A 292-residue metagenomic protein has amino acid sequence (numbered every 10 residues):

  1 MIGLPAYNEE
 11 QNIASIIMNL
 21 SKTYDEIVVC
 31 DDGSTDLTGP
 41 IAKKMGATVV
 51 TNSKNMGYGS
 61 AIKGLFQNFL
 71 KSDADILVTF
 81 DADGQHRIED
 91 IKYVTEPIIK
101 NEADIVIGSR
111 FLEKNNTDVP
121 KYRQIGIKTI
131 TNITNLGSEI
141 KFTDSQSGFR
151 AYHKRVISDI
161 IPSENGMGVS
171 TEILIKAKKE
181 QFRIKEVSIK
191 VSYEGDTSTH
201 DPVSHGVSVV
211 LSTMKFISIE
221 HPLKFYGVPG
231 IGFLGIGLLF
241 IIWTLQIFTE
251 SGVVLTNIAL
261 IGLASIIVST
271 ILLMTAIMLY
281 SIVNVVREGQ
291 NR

Functional and structural regions predicted by a protein language model:
M1-P5, V28, T51: Short hydrophobic beta-strand elements that form part of the catalytic alpha/beta core underpinning NDP-sugar/donor
L4-K22: Short, well-formed alpha-helical segments that are part of the catalytic scaffolds of diverse glycosyltransferases
E9-N12, S34, R87: Donor nucleotide-sugar binding loop of glycosyltransferases
N19-V28, L37, M45-A47: Short loop->beta transition adjacent to catalytic acidic/histidine clusters or analogous donor-positioning motifs
D31-G39, G84: A conserved acidic beta->alpha catalytic loop
T48-K71, I76, I88-M167, S192-V207: Acceptor/aglycone-binding surface of glycosyltransferases and processive sugar-polymer synthases
E139, M167-R292: Hydrophobic helical membrane-anchoring modules
